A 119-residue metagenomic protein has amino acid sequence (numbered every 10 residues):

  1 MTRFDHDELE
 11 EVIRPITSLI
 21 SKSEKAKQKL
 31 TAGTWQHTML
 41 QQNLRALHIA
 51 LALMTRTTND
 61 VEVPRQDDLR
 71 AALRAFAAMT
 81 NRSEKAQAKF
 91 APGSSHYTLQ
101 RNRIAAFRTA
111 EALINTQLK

Functional and structural regions predicted by a protein language model:
M1, D5, L53-A72: Intrinsic disorder/low-complexity detector
T2-E8, S21-E24, T31-T34, R65 (+2 more regions): Polar/charged low-complexity regions in secreted precursors and cytosolic/nuclear IDRs
R3-D7, Q28, Q100, L113-T116: Intrinsically disordered, low-complexity tails and linkers flanking structured cores
D7-E24, D68-S83: Short amphipathic alpha-helical heptad-repeat segments
E8, L30-T34, T57-T58, D68-L69 (+2 more regions): Disordered low-complexity repeat/linker domains
W35-R45, S95-A105: Short, charged, amphipathic alpha-helical segments
A46-E62, A86-K89, A106-K119: Amphipathic alpha-helical coiled-coil segments
R74-K85, A91-P92, T98, T109-L113: Domain-scale macromolecular recognition modules
